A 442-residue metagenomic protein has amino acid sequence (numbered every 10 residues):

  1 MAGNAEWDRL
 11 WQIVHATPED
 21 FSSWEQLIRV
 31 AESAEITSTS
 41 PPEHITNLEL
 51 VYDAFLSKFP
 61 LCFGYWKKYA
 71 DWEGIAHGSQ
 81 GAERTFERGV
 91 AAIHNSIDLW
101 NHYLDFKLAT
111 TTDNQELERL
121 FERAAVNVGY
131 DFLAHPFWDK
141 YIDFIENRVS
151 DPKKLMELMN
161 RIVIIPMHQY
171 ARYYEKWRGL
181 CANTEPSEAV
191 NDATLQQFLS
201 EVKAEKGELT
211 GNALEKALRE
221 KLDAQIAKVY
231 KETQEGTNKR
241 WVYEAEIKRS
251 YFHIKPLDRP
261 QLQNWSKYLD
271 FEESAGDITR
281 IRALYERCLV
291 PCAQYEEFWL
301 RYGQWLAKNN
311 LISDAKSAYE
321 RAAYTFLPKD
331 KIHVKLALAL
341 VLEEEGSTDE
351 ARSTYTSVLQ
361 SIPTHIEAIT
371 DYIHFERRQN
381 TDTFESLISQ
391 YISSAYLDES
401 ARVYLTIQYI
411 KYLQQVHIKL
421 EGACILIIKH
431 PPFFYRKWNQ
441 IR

Functional and structural regions predicted by a protein language model:
M1-R442: Alpha-helical solenoid scaffolds in eukaryotic macromolecular assemblies
